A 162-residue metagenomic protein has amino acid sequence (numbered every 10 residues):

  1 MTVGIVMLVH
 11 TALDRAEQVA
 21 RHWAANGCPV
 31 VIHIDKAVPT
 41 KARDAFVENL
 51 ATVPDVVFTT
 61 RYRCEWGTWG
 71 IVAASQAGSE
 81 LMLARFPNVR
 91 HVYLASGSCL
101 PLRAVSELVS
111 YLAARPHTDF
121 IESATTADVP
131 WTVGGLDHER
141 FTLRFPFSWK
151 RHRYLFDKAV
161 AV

Functional and structural regions predicted by a protein language model:
M1-V162: ER/Golgi luminal nucleotide-sugar-dependent glycosyltransferases, focusing on the catalytic module
